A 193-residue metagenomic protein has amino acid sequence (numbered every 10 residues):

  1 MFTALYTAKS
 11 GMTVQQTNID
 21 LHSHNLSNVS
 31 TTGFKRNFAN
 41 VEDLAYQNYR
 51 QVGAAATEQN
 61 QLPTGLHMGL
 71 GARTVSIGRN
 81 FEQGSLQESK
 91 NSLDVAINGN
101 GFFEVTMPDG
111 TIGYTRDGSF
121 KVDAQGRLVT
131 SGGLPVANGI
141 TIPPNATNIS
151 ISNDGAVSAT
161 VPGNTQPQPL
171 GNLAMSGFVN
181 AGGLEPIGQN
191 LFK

Functional and structural regions predicted by a protein language model:
M1-K193: Amphipathic alpha-helical polymerization modules
